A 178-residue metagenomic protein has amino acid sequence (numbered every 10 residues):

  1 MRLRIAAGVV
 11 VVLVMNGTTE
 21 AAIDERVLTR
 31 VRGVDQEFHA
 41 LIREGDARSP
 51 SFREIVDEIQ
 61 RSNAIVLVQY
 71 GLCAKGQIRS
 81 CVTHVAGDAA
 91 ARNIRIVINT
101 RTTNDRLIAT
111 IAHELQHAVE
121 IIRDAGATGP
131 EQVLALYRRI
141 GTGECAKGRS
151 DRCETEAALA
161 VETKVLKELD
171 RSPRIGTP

Functional and structural regions predicted by a protein language model:
M1-R4: Positively charged n-region of N-terminal signal peptides that target proteins for export
A6-N16: Bacterial N-terminal signal peptides
T19-A21: Boundary at the C-terminal end of the N-terminal hydrophobic targeting segment
T29-V66: N-terminal targeting signals for Sec/Tat export/insertion, comprising classic cleavable signal peptides
S51-A86, D105, E131-P178: Metalloprotease/metallohydrolase-associated module, dominated by Zn2+-dependent proteases
Y70, A90-I96: Juxtacatalytic substrate-recognition/specificity segment
R95-I111: Short pre-active-site segment immediately N-terminal to the catalytic Zn-binding motif
L115-Q132: Catalytic Zn2+-binding segment of zinc metalloproteases
